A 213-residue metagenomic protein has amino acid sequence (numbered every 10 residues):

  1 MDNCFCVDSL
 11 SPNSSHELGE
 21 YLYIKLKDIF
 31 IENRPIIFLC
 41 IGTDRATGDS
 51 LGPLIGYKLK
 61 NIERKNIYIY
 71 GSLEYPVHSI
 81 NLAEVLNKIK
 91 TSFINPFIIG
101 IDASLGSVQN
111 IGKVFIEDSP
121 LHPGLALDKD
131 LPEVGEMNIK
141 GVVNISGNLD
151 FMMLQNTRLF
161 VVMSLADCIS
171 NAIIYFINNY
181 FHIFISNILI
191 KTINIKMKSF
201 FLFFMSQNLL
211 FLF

Functional and structural regions predicted by a protein language model:
M1-I98, A103-I188, M197, L210-F213: N-terminal catalytic or cofactor-binding beta/alpha core of small enzyme domains
K191-S206: Positively charged N-terminal leader segments that act as targeting/secretion signals
